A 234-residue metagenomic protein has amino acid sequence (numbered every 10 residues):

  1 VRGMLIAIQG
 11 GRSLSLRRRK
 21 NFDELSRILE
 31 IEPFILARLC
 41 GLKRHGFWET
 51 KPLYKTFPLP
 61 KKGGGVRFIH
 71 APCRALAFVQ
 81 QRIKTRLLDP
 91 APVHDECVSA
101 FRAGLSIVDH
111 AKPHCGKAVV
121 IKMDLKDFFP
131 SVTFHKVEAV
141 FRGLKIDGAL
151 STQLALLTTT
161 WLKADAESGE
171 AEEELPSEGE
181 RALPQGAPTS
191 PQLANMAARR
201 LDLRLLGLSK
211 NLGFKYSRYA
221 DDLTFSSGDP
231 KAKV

Functional and structural regions predicted by a protein language model:
V1-H45, T50-K55: Non-catalytic, polymerase-adjacent accessory regions of viral genome-replication enzymes
R2-Q9, P60-G65, E178-G186: A short, surface-exposed helix-loop junction/capping segment
R18-K20, R67, R74-L76, L87-L88 (+4 more regions): Nucleotide/phosphate-binding site architecture used for ATP/NTP-dependent chemistry
R27-L39, R86-L87, A91-V93, V137-V140 (+1 more regions): N-terminal low-complexity, intrinsically disordered segments
C40-K62, Q153-E173: Reverse-transcriptase-like RNA-dependent polymerase core
W48, P52-V93: Active-site substrate-recognition loop segments, prototypically the cytochrome P450 B′-helix/B-C loop
A77-F129: Active-site-proximal segment of RNA-dependent polymerases
P113-A220, T224-V234: Conserved polymerase palm-domain catalytic core
